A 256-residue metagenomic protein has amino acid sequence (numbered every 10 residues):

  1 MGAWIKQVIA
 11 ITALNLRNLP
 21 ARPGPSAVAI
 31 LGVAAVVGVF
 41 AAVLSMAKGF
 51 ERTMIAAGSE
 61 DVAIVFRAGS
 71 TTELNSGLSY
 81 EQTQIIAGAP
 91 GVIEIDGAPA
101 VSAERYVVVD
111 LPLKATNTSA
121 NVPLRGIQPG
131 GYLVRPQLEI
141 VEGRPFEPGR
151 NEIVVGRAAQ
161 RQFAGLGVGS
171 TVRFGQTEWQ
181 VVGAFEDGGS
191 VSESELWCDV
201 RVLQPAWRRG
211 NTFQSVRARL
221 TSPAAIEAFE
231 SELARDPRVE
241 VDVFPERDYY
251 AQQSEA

Functional and structural regions predicted by a protein language model:
M1-G38: N-terminal Sec/SRP start-transfer signal
L16, P20, A47-E51, A251-A256: Alpha-helical membrane-interface segments at transmembrane helix boundaries
A34, G38-P123, E142-R144, G149 (+3 more regions): Hydrophobic, regular-secondary-structure patches
A57, I93, P112-S119, P145 (+2 more regions): Mechanotransmission and gating elements of multispan inner-membrane complexes involved in transport and envelope
I64, E152-V154, S215-R217: Short aromatic/hydrophobic contact patches that present stacked aromatics for nucleic-acid/ligand binding
G77, R161-G165: Short, surface-exposed secondary-structure edge patches
A120-Q162: Short beta-strand boundary microenvironments
